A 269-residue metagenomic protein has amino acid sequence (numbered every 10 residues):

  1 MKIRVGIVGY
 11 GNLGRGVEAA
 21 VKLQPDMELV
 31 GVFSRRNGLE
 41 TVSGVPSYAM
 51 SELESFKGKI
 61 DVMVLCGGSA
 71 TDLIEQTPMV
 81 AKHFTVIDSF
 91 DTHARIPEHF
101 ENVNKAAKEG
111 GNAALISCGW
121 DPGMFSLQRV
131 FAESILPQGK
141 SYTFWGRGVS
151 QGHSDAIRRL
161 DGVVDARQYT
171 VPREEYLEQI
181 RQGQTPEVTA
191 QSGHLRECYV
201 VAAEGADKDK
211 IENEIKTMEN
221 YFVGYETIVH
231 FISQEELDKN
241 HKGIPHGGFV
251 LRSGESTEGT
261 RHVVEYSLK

Functional and structural regions predicted by a protein language model:
R4, R15-G16, L23-L53, V149-K269: C-terminal substrate-binding/catalytic lobe of Rossmann-fold NAD(P)-dependent oxidoreductases
Y10: Glycine-rich Rossmann-fold phosphate-binding loop(s) that bind the pyrophosphate of adenine dinucleotide cofactors
L53-V62, A70-S89: Rossmann-fold NAD(P) dinucleotide-binding segment
D88-S89, A114-C118, F144, Q168: General beta-strand structural signal in soluble alpha/beta enzymes
F90-A114: Rossmann-fold NAD(P)-binding glycine/threonine-rich loop
K108-E133, K269: Short alpha-helices
M124-S141, D155-Y169: Oxidoreductase and adenylate-handling cofactor-binding alpha/beta cores
